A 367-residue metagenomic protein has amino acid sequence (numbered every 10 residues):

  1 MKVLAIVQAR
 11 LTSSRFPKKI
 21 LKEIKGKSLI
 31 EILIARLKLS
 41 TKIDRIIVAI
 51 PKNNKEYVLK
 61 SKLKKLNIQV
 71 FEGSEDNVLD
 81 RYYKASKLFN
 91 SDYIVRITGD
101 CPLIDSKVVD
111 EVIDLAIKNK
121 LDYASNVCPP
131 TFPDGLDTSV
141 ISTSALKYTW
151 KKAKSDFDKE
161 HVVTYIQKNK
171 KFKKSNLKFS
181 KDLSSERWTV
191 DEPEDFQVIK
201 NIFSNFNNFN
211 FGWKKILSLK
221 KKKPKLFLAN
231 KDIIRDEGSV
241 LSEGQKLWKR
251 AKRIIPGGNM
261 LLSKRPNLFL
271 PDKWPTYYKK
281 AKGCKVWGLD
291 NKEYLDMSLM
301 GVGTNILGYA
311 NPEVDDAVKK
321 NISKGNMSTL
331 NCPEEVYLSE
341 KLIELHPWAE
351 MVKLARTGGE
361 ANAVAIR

Functional and structural regions predicted by a protein language model:
M1-P17: N-terminal nucleotide-binding beta1-loop-alpha1 segment
E31-D92: Conserved N-terminal catalytic core of the sugar/cofactor nucleotidyltransferase
L79-K84, T98-L115: Acidic donor-binding/catalytic loop of UDP-sugar-dependent glycosyltransferases, especially processive GT2
F89-T98, M351: Short acidic donor-binding loop at the edge of a beta-strand
D105-T131: Conserved donor-nucleotide/metal-binding helix-loop-beta segment in metal-dependent transferases, i.e., the alpha-helix
I141, H161-V240: Conserved alpha/beta core of the MobA/IspD/sugar-nucleotide pyrophosphorylase nucleotidyltransferase superfamily
V240-K280: Active-site-adjacent loop/helix segments that line or gate small-molecule/cofactor pockets in enzymes
E293-R367: Glycine-rich loop-to-alpha-helix module at the N-terminal edge of alpha/beta enzyme cores
